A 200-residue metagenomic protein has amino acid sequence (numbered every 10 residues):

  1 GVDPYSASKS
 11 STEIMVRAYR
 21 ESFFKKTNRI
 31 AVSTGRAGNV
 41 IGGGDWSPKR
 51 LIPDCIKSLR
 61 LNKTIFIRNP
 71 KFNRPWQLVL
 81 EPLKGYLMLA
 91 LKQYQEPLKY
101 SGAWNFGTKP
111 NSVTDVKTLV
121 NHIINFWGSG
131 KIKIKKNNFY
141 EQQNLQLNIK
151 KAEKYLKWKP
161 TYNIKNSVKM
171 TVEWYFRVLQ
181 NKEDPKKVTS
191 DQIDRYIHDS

Functional and structural regions predicted by a protein language model:
G1-P4, K25-L51, N73, N105: Flexible, glycine-rich beta-alpha linker
V2-S33, I56-L61: Active-site Tyr-X1-5-Lys
P4, T12, P48, V116 (+1 more regions): Conserved donor sugar-nucleotide recognition element shared by glycan-biosynthetic enzymes
Y19, I52-P53, K131-K133: A generic local structural motif
N39, L59-S200: C-terminal substrate-binding subdomain of Rossmann-fold SDR/epimerase-dehydratase oxidoreductases
R50-P53, H122-I124: Glycine-rich, phosphate-binding/catalytic loops in enzymes
